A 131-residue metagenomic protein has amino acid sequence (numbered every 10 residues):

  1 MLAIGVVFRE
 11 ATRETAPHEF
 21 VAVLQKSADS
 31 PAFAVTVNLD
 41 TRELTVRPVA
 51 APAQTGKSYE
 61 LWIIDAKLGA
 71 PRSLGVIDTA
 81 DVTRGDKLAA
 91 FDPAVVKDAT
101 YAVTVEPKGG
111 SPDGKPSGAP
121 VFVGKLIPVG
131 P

Functional and structural regions predicted by a protein language model:
M1-P131: N-terminal targeting/export leaders
